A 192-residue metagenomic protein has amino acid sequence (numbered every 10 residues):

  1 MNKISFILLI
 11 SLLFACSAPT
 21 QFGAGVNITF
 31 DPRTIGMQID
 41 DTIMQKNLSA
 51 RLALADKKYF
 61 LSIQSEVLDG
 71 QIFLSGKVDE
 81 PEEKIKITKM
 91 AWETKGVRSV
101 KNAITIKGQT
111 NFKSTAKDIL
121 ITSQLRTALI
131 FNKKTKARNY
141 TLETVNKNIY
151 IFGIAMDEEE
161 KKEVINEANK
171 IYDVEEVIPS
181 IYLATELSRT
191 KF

Functional and structural regions predicted by a protein language model:
N2-L9: Sec-dependent signal peptide recognition, specifically the positively charged N-region followed immediately by
S5, C16-F192: N-terminal targeting leaders
